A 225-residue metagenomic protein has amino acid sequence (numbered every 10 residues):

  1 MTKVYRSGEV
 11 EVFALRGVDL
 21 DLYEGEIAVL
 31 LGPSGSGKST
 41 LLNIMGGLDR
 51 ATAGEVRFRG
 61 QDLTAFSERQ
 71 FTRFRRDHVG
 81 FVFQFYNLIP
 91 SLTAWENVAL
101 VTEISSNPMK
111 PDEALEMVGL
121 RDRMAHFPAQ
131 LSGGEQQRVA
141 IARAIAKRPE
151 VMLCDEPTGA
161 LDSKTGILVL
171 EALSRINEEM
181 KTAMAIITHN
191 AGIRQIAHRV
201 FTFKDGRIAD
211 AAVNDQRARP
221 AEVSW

Functional and structural regions predicted by a protein language model:
M1-F203: ABC family nucleotide-binding domain
V200-V213: H-loop (His-switch) and adjacent beta-strand-loop-beta switch element of ABC-type ATPase nucleotide-binding domains
N214-W225: ABC ATPase nucleotide-binding domains
